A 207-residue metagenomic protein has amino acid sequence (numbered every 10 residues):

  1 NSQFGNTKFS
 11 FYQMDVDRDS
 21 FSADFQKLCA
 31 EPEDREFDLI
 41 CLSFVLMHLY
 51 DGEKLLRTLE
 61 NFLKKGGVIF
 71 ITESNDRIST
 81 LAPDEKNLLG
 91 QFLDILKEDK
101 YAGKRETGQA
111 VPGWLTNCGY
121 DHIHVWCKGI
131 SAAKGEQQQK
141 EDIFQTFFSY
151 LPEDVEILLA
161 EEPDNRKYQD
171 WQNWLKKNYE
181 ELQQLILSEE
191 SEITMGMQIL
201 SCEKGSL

Functional and structural regions predicted by a protein language model:
N1-C29, K54: Class I SAM-dependent methyltransferase SAM/SAH-binding core
C29, C118-D121, Q138, D142 (+1 more regions): Core SAM-dependent methyltransferase catalytic element
E36-F37: Local beta-strand N-terminus motif with an aromatic residue
C41-L42: A conserved beta-strand element that flanks and buttresses the S-adenosyl-L-methionine
M47-L49: A short His-aromatic
E53-V68: A short glycine-rich, Lys/Arg-flanked "PGG" loop and its adjoining helix->strand segment in the class I
F70-S149: Conserved catalytic/acceptor-binding region of the Class I
W126-E189: C-terminal helical/coil "lid" or tail adjacent to the Rossmann-like core of SAM-dependent
